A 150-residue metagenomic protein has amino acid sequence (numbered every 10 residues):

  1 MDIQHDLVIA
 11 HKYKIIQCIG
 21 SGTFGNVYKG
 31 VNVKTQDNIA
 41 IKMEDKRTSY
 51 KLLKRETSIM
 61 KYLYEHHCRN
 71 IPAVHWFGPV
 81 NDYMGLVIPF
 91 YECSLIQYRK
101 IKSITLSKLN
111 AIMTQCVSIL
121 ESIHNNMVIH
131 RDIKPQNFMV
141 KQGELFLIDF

Functional and structural regions predicted by a protein language model:
M1-I15: A short, low-complexity linker immediately N-terminal to eukaryotic Hanks-type protein kinase catalytic domains
N26: Conserved N-lobe ATP-binding subsite of Hanks-type protein kinase domains, especially the beta3 VAIK lysine
V33-K54: ATP-binding glycine-rich loop module of kinase domains
I59-R69: Structural motif at the C-terminus of the N-lobe alphaC helix and the adjacent alphaC-beta4 loop of the Hanks-type
A73-M84: Short beta-strand micro-motifs within the conserved protein kinase catalytic domain, predominantly in the N-lobe
Y91-K100: Structural motif in protein kinase domains
I112-M113: Activation segment signature within eukaryotic-like protein kinase domains
H124-V140: Catalytic-loop of the protein kinase fold
